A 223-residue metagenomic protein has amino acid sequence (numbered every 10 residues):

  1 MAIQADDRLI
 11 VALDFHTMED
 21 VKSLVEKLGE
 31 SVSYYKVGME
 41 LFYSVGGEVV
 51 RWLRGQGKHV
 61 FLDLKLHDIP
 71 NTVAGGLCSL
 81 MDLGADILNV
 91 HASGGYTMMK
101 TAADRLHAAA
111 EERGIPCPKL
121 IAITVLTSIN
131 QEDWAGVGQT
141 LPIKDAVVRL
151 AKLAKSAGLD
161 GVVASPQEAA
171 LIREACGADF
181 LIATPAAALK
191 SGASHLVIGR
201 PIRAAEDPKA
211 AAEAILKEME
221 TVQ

Functional and structural regions predicted by a protein language model:
I3-D6, T72-G161, S165-A170, E174-A183: Conserved anion-binding
V11, Y35, K65, L88 (+5 more regions): Conserved, mostly hydrophobic/aromatic
A12-H16, G38-F42, H67-I69, S93 (+4 more regions): Active-site beta-loop-alpha junctions enriched in small/polar residues
L24, L62, N71-M81, A170 (+2 more regions): Catalytic cores of alpha/beta
E30, Q56, L83, A157 (+1 more regions): Structural motif
S33-I87, H91: Metabolite-binding pocket within alpha/beta catalytic cores that recognizes anionic/polar moieties
V60-F61, L120, I182, L196: Hydrophobic beta-strand scaffold residues
M99-R105, A109, L189-S191, I202-Q223: C-terminal helical cap(s) of enzyme catalytic domains, especially alpha/beta-barrels
